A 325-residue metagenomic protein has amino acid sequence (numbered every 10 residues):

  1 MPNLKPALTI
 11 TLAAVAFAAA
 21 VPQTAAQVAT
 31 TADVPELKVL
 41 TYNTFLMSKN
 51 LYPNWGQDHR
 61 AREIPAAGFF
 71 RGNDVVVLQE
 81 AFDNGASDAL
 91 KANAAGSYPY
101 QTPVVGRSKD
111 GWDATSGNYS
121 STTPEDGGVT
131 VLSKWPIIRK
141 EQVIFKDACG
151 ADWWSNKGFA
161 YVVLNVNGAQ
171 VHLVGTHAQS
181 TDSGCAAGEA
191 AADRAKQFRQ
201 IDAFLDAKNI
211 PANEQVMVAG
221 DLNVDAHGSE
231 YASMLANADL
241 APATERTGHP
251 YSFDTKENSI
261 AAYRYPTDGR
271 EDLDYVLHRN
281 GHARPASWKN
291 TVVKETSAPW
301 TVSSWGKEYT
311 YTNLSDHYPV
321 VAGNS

Functional and structural regions predicted by a protein language model:
P2-L12, A18-G96, G106-T115, S121-D126 (+2 more regions): N-terminal, active-site-proximal structural segment of metallo-dependent hydrolase catalytic domains
V28-E36, L46, Q57-D58, F70 (+6 more regions): Post-signal peptide N-terminal regions of Sec-secreted extracellular proteins
T31-P35, F69-R71, A92-G96, S121-E125 (+7 more regions): Extracellular/periplasmic catalytic domains that process cell-envelope and extracellular macromolecules
K38-T44, I64-L90, L132, V162 (+4 more regions): Active-site beta-strand/loop signature of hydrolases that rely on acidic residues for catalysis
M47-N50, N84-D88, K109-D113, K140 (+4 more regions): Short catalytic/ligand-binding loop motif for oxyanion handling, primarily in non-cytosolic enzymes, centered on
K49-P53, Q142-D152, A178-R194: Surface-exposed cleft-lining segments at the edges of enzyme active sites
A81-Q179: Structured beta-strand-rich core segments of catalytic domains in phosphoester-bond hydrolases
D206-M217, N223-S325: Metal-dependent phosphoester-hydrolase catalytic domains
